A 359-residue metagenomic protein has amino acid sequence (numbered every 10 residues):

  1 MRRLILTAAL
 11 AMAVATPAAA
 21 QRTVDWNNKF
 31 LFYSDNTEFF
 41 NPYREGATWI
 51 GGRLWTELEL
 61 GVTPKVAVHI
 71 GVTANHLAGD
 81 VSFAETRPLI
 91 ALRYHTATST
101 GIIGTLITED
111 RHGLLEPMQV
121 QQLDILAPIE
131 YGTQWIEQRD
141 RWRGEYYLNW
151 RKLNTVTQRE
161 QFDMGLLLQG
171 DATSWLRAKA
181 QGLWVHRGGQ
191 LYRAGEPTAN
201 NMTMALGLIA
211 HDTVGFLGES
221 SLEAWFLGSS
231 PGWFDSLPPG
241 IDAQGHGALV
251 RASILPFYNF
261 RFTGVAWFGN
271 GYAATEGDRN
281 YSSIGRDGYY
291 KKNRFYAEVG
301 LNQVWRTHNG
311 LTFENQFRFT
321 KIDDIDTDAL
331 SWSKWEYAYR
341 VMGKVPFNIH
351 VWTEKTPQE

Functional and structural regions predicted by a protein language model:
A20-E38, V68, G101: Transmembrane beta-strand segments of Gram-negative outer membrane beta-barrel proteins
F30-E38, P64, V72-A78, T96 (+10 more regions): Transmembrane beta-strands of outer-membrane beta-barrel pores
G46-L54, S82-P88, A127-Y131, Q158-M164 (+4 more regions): Residues that define the transmembrane beta-barrel architecture of outer-membrane proteins
L54-L60, I90-Y94, T133-E137, L166-G170 (+4 more regions): Residues on the lipid-exposed face of transmembrane beta-strands in outer-membrane beta-barrel proteins
P64-I70, T98-I102, R141-Y146, S174-A180 (+4 more regions): Repeated loop/turn-to-beta-strand initiation elements of outer-membrane beta-barrel proteins
T100-Q169, W184: Surface-exposed coil loops of outer-membrane beta-barrel proteins
R111-P117, Q121, L237-D242, F257-R318: Outer membrane beta-barrel transmembrane domains
S333-E359: Outer-membrane beta-barrel "beta-signal"
